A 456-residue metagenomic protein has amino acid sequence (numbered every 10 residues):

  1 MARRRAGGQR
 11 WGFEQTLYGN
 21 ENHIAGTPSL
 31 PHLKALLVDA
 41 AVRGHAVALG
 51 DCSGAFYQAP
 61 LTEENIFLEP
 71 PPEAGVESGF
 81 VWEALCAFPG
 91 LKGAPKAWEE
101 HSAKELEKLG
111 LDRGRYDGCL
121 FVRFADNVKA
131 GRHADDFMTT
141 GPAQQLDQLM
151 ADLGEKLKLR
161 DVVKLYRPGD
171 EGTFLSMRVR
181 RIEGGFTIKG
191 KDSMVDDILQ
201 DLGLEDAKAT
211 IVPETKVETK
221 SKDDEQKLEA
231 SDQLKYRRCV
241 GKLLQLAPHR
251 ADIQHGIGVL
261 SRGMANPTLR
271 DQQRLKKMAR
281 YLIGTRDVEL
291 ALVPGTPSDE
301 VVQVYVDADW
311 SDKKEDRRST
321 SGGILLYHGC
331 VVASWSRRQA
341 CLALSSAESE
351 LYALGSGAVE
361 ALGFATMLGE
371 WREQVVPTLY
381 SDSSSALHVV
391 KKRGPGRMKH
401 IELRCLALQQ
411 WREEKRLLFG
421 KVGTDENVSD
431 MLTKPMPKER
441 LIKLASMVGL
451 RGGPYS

Functional and structural regions predicted by a protein language model:
M1-S456: Long, low-complexity, charge-biased intrinsically disordered regions
